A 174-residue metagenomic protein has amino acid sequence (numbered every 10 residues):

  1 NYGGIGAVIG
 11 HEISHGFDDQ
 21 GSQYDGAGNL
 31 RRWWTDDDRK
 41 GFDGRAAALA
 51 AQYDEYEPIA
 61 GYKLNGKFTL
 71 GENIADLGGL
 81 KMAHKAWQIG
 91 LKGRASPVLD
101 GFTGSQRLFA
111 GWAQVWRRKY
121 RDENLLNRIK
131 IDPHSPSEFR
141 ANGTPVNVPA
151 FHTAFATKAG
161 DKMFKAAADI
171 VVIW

Functional and structural regions predicted by a protein language model:
N1-G6, G16-W174: Zinc-dependent metallohydrolase catalytic domains
